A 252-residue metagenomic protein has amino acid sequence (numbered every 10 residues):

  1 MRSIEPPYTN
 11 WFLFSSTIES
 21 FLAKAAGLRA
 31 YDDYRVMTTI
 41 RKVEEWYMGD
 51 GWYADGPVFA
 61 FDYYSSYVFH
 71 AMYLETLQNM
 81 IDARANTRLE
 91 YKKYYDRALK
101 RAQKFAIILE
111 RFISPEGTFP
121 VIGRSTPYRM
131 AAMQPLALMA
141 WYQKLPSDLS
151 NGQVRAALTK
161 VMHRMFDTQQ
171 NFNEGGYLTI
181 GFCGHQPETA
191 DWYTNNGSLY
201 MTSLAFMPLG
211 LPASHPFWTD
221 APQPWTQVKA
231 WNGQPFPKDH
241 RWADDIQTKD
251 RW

Functional and structural regions predicted by a protein language model:
M1-E5, K42-D50, K100-F112, A157-F172 (+1 more regions): Short, mixed-charge aromatic SLiMs
M1-L99, R111-Q134: Aromatic-lined, polymer-binding surfaces characteristic of secreted/periplasmic polysaccharide-degrading enzymes
F12-F14, F21, Y31, F59-F61 (+13 more regions): Phenylalanine-focused residue identity feature
A23-A26, A30, A54, A60 (+14 more regions): A sequence-composition feature that detects small, non-aromatic residues
R88-F172: A beta-strand-loop signature enriched in Asp, Gly, Thr, and Trp that corresponds to the sialidase/neuraminidase Asp-box
P135-W252: Terminal, non-catalytic domain-edge segments
